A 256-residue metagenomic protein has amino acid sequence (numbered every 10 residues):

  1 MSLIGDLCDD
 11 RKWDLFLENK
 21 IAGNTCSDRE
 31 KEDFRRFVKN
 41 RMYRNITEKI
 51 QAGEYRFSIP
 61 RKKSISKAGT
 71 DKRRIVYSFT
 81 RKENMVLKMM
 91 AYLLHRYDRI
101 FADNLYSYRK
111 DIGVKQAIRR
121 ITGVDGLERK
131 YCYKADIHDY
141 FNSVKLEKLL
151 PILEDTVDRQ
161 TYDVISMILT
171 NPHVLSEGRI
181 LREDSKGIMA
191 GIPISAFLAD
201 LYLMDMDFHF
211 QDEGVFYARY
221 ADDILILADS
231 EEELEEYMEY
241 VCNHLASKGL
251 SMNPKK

Functional and structural regions predicted by a protein language model:
M1-N45: Non-catalytic, polymerase-adjacent accessory regions of viral genome-replication enzymes
A22-F34, S66-Y77, I100-D103: Glycine-/proline-rich flexible loop or hinge segments
R36, F79, D111, I188 (+2 more regions): Conserved phosphate/pyrophosphate-binding and hydrolysis machinery centered on Walker-type P-loop NTPases, extending
K39-K72: Active-site-flanking structural segment that lines cofactor/substrate pockets
M42, R61, G69-K72, K82 (+5 more regions): Generic hydrophobic, aliphatic-rich segments that mediate packing or membrane embedding
K49, R120-A221, L225-H244, K248-K255: Conserved polymerase palm-domain catalytic core
K72-A102, D184-D212: Conserved pre-motif C helix in the palm subdomain of viral-like polymerases
L87-K145: Active-site-proximal segment of RNA-dependent polymerases
